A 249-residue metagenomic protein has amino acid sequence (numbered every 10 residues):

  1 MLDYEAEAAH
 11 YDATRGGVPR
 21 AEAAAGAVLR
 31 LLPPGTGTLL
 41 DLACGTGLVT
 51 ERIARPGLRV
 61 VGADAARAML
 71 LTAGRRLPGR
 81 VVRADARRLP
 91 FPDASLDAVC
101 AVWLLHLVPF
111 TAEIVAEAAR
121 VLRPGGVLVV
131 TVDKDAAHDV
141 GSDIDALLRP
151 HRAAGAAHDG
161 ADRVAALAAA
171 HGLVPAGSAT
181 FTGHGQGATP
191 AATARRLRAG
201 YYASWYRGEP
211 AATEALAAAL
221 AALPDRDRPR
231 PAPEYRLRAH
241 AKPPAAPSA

Functional and structural regions predicted by a protein language model:
M1-T36, L48-R52, M69-T72, A136-A137 (+1 more regions): Conserved class I S-adenosyl-L-methionine
A21, T46, V174-A249: Conserved Class I S-adenosyl-L-methionine
L40-L42, T46-R88: Class I SAM-dependent methyltransferase SAM/SAH-binding core
C100: A conserved beta-strand element that flanks and buttresses the S-adenosyl-L-methionine
W103-L107: Short catalytic micro-motifs in class I SAM-dependent methyltransferases
A112-P124: A short glycine-rich, Lys/Arg-flanked "PGG" loop and its adjoining helix->strand segment in the class I
V127-D159: Conserved class I S-adenosyl-L-methionine
A156-G172: Short alpha-helix
